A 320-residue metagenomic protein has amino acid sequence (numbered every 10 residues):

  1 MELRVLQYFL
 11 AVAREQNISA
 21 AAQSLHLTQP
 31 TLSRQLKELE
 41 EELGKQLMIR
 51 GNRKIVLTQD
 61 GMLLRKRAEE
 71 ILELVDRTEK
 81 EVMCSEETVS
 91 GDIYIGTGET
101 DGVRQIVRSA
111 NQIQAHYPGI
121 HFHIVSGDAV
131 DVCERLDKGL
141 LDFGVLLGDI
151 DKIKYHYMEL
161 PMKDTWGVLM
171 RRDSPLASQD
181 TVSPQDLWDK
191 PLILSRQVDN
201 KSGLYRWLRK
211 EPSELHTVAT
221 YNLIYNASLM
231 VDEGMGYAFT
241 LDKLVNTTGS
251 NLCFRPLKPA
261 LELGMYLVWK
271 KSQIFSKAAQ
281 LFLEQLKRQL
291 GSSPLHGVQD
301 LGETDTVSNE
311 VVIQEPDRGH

Functional and structural regions predicted by a protein language model:
L10-T28: Short helix-boundary/capping micro-motifs
E40-L57: A short LG(V/I)-centered, amphipathic sequence patch enriched for acidic residue(s) preceding the LG motif
E42-L43, L64-E86: Alpha-helical linker/hinge and terminal dimerization helices associated with HTH transcriptional regulators
E87, Y155-W166, M170-L192: Flexible hinge/capping segments at coil-to-helix
S90-K152, P212, T220-L223: Central regulatory/effector-binding core of bacterial HTH transcription factors
Q105, R255-H296: A late-sequence structural motif
I153-E159, K163-T165, Y225-Q273: Beta-alpha-beta core module
K190-P212, F275-A279, L283-E284, L290-G302: Secondary-structure junction motif
